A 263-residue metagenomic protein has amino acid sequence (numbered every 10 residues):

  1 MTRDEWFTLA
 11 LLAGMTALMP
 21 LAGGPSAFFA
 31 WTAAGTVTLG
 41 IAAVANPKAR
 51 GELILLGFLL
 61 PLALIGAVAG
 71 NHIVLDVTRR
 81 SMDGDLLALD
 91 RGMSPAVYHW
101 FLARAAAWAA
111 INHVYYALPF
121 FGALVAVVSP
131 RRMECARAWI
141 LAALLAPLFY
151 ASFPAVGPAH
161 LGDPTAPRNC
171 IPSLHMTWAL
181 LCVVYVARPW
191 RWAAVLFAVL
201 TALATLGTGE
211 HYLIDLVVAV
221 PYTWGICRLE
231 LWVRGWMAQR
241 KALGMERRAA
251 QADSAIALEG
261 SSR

Functional and structural regions predicted by a protein language model:
M1-A34, K48-G122: N-terminal transmembrane-helix/juxtamembrane module of multi-pass inner/ER membrane proteins
M1-T2, Q239-R263: Short, intrinsically disordered terminal tails adjacent to the first/last structured region
L12-L21, A63-A67, A143-S152, L196-G207: Aromatic-anchored segments of alpha-helical transmembrane domains
L53-L60, A123-S152: Interfacial segments of alpha-helical transmembrane regions
A69-R80, G84, L141-G162: Transmembrane alpha-helix/helix-exit interface in multi-pass inner-membrane proteins
L124-P130, I140, M176-R191, P221-E230: Membrane-interfacial alpha-helical segments at the cytosolic side of multi-pass membrane proteins
L148-R188: Membrane-interfacial catalytic/cofactor-binding modules of polytopic membrane enzymes
A155-H160, C170, L200-I226: Interfacial helix-loop-helix junctions of multi-pass membrane proteins
